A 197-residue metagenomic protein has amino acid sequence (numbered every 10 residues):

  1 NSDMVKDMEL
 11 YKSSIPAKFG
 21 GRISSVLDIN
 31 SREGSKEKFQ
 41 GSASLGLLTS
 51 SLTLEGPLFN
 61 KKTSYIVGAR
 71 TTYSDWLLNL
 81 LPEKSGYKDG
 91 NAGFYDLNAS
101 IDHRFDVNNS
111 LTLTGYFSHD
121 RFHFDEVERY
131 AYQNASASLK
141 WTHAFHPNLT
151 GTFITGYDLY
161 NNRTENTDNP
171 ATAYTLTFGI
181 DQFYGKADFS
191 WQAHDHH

Functional and structural regions predicted by a protein language model:
N1-K38, S42, S51-E55, K62: A beta-strand signature from Gram-negative outer-membrane beta-barrel systems, especially the internal plug domain
V5, K36, L48, L58-K61 (+3 more regions): Outer-membrane beta-barrel channels and translocator barrels
Y11, E55-P57, S100-R104, K140-A144 (+3 more regions): Transmembrane beta-barrel domains of outer membrane proteins
Y11-S13, N30, S44-L48, P57 (+3 more regions): Outer-membrane beta-barrel pore domains and translocons
I23-S25, F39-G41, L48-L52, Y95-A99 (+4 more regions): Hydrophobic, lipid-facing positions within transmembrane beta-strands of outer-membrane proteins
S35-E37, P57-Y132, N162-R163: Periplasmic-side early beta-strands and strand-to-turn transitions of outer-membrane beta-barrels
G41-A43, T63-V67, L111-L113, G151-T155 (+1 more regions): Transmembrane beta-strands of outer-membrane beta-barrel proteins
N108-Q182: Flexible loop and strand-edge segments within Gram-negative outer membrane beta-barrel domains
